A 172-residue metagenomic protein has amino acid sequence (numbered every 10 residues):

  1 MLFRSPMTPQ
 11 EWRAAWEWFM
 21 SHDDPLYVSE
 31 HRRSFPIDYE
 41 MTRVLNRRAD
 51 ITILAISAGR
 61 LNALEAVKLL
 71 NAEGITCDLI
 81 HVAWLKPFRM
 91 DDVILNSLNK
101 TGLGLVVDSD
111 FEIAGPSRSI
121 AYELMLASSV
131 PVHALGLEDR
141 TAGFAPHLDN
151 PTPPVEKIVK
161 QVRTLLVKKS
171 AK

Functional and structural regions predicted by a protein language model:
M1-L2: Short, small-residue-biased leader/transition segments that mark boundaries at the very start of proteins
S5-P6, I80: Residue-level detector of family-conserved "landmark" positions at structurally sensitive sites
P6-A14, P36-T42: Active-site glycine-rich loop that binds ribose-phosphate moieties when present
S21-H22: Basic phosphate/pyrophosphate-binding loop/patch that engages nucleotide-derived ligands
P25, H31-K172: Thiamine diphosphate
